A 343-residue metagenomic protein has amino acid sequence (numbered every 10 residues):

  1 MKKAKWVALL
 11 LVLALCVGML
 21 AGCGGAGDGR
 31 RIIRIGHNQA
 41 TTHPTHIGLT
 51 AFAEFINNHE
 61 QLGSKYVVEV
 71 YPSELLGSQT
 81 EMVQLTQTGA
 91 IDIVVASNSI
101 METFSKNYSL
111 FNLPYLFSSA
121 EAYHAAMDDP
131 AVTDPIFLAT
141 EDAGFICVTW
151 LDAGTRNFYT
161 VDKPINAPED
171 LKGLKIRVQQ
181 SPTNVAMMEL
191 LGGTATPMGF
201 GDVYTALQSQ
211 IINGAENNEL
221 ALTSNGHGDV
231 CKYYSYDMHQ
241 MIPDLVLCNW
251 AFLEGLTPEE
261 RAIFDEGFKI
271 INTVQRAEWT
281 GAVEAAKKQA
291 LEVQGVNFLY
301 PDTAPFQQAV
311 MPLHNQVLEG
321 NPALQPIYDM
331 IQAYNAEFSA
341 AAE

Functional and structural regions predicted by a protein language model:
M1-I32, A340-E343: Short, low-complexity disordered leader/linker segments with a strong preference for bacterial N-terminal type II
G24-E121, T140-E141, I146-E343: N-terminal secretory/targeting leader peptides
A122-F137: A gly/proline- and charged-residue-enriched helix-loop-helix capping module
